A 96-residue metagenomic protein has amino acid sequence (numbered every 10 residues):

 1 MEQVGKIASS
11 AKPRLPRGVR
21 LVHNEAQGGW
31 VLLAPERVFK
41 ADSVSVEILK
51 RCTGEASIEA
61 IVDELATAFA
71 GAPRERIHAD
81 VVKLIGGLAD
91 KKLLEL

Functional and structural regions predicted by a protein language model:
M1-K50, E95: Acidic, low-complexity/disordered tracts enriched in E/D and polar residues
R37-L96: Long, charge-rich, low-complexity alpha-helical segments
